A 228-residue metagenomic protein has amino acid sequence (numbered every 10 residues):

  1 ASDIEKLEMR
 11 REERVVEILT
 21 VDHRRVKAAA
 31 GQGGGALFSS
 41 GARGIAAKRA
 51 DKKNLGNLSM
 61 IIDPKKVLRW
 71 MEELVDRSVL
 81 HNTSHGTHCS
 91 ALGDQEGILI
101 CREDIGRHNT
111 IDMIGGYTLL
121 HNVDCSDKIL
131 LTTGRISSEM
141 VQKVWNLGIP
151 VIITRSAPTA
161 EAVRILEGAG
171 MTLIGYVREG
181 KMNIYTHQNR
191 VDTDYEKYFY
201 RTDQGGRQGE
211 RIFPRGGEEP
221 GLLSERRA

Functional and structural regions predicted by a protein language model:
A1-Q95, I100: Intrinsically disordered, low-complexity regions enriched in acidic/Ser/Thr/Pro/Gln residues
E5, K53, M60, S78 (+5 more regions): Flexible, active-site-adjacent loop/turn segments at secondary-structure boundaries
E13, I45, I62-R69, H85-T87 (+4 more regions): Conserved active-site and cofactor/substrate-binding residues in soluble primary-metabolism enzymes
A30-G44, I114-L120, V191-R201: A signal for specific C-terminal beta-sheet/loop modules enriched in small/flexible residues with GP/PG/PP motifs
E73-V75, G86-C125, Y195-Y198: N-terminal-biased segments
R107-E196: Feature captures the catalytic cores and cofactor-binding loops of soluble hydro-lyases/lyases that act on carboxylate
T172-F213, G217, L222-R227: Acidic, glycine-rich flexible loop/linker segments
